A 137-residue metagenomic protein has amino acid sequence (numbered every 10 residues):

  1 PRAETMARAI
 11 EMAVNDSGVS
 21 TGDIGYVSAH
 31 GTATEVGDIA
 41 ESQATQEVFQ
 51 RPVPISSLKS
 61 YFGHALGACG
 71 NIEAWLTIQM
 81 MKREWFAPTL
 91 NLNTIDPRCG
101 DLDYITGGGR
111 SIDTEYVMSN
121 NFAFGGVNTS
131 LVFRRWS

Functional and structural regions predicted by a protein language model:
P1-S137: Conserved "HGTGT" condensation-loop signature of ketosynthase/thiolase-family condensing enzymes that catalyze
